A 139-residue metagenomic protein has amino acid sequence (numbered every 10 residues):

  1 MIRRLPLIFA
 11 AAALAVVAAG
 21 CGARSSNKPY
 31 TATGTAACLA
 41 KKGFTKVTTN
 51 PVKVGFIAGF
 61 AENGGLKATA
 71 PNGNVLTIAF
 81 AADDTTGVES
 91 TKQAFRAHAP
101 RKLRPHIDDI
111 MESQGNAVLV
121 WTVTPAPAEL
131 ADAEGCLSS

Functional and structural regions predicted by a protein language model:
M1-F9: Bacterial N-terminal signal peptides that target proteins for export
V17-G20: C-terminal motif of bacterial Sec signal peptides marking the signal peptidase cleavage site
G22-R24: Bacterial signal peptide processing site
N27-K46: Post-signal peptide N-terminal segment of mature Sec-exported envelope proteins
A40-G55, R101, S138-S139: Short secondary-structure junctions
N50-V75: Secretory pathway targeting signatures of secreted, lumenal, and periplasmic proteins
A70-E89: A short acidic-to-branched-hydrophobic micro-motif
A99-S139: A short, solvent-exposed beta-edge/loop patch
